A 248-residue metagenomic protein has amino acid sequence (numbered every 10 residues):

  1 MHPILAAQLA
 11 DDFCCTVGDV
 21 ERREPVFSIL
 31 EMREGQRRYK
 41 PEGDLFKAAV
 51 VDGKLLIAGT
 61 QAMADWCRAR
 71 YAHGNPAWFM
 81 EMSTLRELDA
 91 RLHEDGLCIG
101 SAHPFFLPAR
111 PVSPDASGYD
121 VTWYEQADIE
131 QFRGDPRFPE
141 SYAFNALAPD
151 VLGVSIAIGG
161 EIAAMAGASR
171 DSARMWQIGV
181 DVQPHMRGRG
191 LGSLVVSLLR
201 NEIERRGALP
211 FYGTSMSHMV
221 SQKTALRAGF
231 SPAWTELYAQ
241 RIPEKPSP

Functional and structural regions predicted by a protein language model:
H2-I129: Acyl-donor-binding surface of acyltransferase catalytic domains
I4, Q8-G18, Q61, G153-S155 (+3 more regions): Long, contiguous binding/interaction regions
L55-A58, I203-S215: Conserved GNAT acetyl-CoA-binding A-motif
C98-L107, S231-P246: Conserved catalytic-core motifs of GNAT/GCN5-like acyltransferases
L107-A109, P114-G159: A contiguous catalytic/ligand-binding core that recognizes phosphate-bearing ligands
N145-L152, I156-M175, G179-Q183: A conserved beta-strand-loop-helix scaffold within acyl/acetyltransferase catalytic domains
I178, V182, G188-E202, K223-R227: Conserved acetyl-CoA-binding loop-helix of GNAT-fold acetyltransferases
Y212-L226, S231, A239-P243: Conserved beta-strand-loop-alpha-helix junction that forms the acyl-donor binding cleft
